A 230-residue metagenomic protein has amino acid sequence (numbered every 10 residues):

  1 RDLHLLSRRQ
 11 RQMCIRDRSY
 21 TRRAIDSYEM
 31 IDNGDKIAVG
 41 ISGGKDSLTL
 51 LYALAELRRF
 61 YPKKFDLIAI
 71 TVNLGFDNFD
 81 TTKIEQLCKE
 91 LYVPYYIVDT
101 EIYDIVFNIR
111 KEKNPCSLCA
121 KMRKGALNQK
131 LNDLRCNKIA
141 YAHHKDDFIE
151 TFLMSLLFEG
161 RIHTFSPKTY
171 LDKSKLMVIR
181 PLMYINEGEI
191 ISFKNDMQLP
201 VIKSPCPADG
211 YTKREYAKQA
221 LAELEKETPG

Functional and structural regions predicted by a protein language model:
R1-I15: Single conserved hydrophobic/aromatic residue that forms the stacking wall/gate of nucleotide- or nucleobase-binding
Y20-V39, H163-G230: ATP/NTP-dependent adenylation/nucleotidyl-transfer catalytic domains that generate, transfer, or process NMP-activated
S27, N33-T82, S166-D172: ATP-dependent adenylation/pyrophosphate-handling site
R59-K64, V72-K130, G160-I162, S166-T169: ATP-dependent adenylate-handling ligase core
P94, N137, P200: Residue-level detector of anion-binding/catalytic polar loops
T100-I102, H144-D146, C206-P207: Short, ordered loop/turn segments at secondary-structure junctions
N108-K111, T151-M154, K213-K218: Short secondary-structure transition/capping segments
S117-G188: Active-site adenylate/phosphate-handling loop in enzymes that bind or generate adenylated species
